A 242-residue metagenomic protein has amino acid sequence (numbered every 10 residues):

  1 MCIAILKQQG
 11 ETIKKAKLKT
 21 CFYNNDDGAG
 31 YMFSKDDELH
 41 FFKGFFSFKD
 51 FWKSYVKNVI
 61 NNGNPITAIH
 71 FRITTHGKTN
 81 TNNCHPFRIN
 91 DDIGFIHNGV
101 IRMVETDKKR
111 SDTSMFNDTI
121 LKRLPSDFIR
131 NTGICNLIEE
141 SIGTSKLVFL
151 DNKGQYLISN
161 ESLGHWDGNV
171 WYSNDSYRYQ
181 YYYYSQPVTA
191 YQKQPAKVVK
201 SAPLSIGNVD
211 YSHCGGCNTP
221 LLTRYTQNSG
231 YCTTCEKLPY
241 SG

Functional and structural regions predicted by a protein language model:
M1-G242: Conserved short alpha-helical segments that host acidic/polar catalytic motifs at enzyme active sites
